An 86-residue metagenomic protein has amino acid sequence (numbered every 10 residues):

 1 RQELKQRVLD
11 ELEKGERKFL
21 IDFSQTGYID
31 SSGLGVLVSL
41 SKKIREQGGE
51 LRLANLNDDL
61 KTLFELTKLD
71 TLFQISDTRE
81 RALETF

Functional and structural regions predicted by a protein language model:
R1-F73: Amphipathic alpha-helical interaction surfaces in cytosolic regulatory modules
Q74-T78: Short acidic-hydrophobic, aromatic-tinged amphipathic segments that line or gate anion-handling sites
